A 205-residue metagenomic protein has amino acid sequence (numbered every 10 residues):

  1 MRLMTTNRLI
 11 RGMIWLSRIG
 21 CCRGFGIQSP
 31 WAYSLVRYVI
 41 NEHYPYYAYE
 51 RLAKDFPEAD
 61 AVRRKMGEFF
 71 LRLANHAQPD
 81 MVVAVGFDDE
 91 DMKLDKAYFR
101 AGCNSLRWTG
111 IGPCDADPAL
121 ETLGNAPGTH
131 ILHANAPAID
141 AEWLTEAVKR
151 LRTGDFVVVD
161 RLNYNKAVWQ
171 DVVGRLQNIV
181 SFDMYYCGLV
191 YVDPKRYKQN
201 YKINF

Functional and structural regions predicted by a protein language model:
M1-R152, L162-F205: A short alpha-helical cap/connector motif
D155: Glycine-centered, small-residue-biased loops immediately flanking beta-strands in adenine/cofactor-binding cores
V158: Feature for secretory/organellar precursors and membrane-associated catalytic proteins
